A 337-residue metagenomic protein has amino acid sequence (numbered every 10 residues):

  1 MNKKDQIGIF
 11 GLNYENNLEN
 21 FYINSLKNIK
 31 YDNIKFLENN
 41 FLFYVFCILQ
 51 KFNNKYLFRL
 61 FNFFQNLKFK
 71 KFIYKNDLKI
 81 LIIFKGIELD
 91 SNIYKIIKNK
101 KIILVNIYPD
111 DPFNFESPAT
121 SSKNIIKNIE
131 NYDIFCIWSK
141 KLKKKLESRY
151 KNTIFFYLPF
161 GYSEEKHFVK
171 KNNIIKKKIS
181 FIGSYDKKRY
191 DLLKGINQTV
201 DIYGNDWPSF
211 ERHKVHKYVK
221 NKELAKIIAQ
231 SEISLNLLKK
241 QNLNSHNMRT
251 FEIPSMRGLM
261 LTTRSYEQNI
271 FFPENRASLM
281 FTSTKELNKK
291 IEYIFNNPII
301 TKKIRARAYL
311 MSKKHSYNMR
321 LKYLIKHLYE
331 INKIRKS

Functional and structural regions predicted by a protein language model:
N2-N76, K85-N92, F115-E274: Nucleotide-sugar donor-binding catalytic core of glycosyltransferases
I82: N-terminal Rossmann-like NAD(P) cofactor-binding module of classical short-chain dehydrogenase/reductase
Y94-K101: Surface-exposed amphipathic alpha-helices with a cationic face
N106-P118: A short, histidine- and acid-enriched strand-loop-helix "catalytic/donor-clamping" loop that lines the nucleotide-sugar
N247, S278-T284, Y293-P298: Conserved acidic donor-binding segment of nucleotide-sugar-dependent glycosyltransferases
L287, I300, I304, Y317-L324: Hydrophobic alpha-helical packing elements
Y293, I300-K314: A short, well-ordered alpha-helix in the C-terminal region of glycosyltransferases
Y317-S337: C-terminal alpha-helical cap of glycosyltransferases
